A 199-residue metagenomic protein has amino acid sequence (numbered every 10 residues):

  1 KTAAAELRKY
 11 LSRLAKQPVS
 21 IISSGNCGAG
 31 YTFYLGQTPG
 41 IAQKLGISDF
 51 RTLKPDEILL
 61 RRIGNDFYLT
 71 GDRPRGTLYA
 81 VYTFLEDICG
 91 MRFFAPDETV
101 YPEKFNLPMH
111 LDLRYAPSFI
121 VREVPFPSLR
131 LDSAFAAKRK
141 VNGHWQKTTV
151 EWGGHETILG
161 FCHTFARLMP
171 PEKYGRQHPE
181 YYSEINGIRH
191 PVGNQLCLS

Functional and structural regions predicted by a protein language model:
K1-T2, R13, Y34: N-terminal cationic amphipathic segment used for targeting or macromolecule association
T2-E6, Y10, R51-S199: Feature activates predominantly on carbohydrate-active enzymes
A5-S23: N-terminal segment of the mature soluble domain
L14-Q17, L45, C89: Residues at alpha-helix termini
S20-D49: Short, well-ordered secondary-structure micro-motifs within conserved domains or adaptor modules
